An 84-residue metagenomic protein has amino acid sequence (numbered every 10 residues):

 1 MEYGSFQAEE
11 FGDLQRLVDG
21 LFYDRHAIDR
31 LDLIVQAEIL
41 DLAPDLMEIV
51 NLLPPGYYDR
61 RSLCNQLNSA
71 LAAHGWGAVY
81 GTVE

Functional and structural regions predicted by a protein language model:
M1-E84: Basic helix-extension-helix modules of the SAP/HeH family
